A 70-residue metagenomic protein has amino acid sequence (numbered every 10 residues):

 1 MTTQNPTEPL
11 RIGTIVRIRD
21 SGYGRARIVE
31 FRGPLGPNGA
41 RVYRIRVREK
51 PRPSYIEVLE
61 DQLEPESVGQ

Functional and structural regions predicted by a protein language model:
T2-T3, I12-E64: Basic/aromatic-rich interaction segments and small domains that mediate binding to polyanionic partners
E66-Q70: Long, low-complexity intrinsically disordered regions
